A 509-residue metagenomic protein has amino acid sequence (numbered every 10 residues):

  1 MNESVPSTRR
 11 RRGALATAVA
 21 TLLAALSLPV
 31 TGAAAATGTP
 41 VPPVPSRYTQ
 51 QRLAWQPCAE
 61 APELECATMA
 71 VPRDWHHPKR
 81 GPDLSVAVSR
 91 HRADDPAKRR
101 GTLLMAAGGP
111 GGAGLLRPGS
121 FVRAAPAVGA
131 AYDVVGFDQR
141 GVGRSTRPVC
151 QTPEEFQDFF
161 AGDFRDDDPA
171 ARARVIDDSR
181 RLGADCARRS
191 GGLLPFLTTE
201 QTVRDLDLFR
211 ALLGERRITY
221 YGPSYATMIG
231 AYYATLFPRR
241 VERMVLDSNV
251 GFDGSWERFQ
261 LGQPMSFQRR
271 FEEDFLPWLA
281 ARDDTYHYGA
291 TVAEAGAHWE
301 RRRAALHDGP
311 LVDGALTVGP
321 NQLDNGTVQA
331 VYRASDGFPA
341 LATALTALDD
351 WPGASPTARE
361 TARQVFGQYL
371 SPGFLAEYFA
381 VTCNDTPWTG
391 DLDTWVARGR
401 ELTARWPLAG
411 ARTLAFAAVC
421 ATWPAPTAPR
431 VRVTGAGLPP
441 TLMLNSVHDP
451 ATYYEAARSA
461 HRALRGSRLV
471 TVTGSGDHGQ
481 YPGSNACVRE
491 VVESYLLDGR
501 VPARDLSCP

Functional and structural regions predicted by a protein language model:
N2-V19, P29-A173, A293, T422-A428 (+3 more regions): Catalytic-loop region of hydrolases
A113, R204, G222-A234: Glycine-rich nucleophile elbow surrounding the catalytic serine of serine-hydrolase chemistry
V149-A161, Y233-E294, T343-G353: A catalytic-pocket lid/entrance helix-loop region that shapes and gates access to the active site across common
L213-Y225: Alpha/beta-hydrolase fold nucleophile elbow
G296-P439, S484: Alpha/beta-hydrolase fold active-site neighborhood
L442-H448: Conserved strand-to-loop "acid loop" that flanks and positions the catalytic carboxylate
P450-E455: Conserved alpha/beta-hydrolase "acid-adjacent" motif
T473-Q480: Histidine-bearing beta->alpha loop at or near hydrolase active sites
